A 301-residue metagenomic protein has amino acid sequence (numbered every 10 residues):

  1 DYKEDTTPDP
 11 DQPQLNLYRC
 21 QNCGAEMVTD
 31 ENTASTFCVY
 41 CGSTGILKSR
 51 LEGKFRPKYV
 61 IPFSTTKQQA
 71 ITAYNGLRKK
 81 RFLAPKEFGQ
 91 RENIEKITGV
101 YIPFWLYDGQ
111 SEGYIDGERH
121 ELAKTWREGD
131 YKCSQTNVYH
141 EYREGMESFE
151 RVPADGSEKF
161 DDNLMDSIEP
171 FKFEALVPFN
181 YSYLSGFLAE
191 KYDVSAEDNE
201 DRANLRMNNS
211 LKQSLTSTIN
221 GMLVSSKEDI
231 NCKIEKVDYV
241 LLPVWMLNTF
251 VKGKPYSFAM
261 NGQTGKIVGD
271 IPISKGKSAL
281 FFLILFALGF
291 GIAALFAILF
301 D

Functional and structural regions predicted by a protein language model:
D1-D9: N-terminal cysteine/histidine-rich coordination modules
P13-L17, S35: Residues immediately within or flanking Cys/His clusters that coordinate Zn2+ in small zinc-binding modules
C20-C23, C38-C41: Short cysteine-rich clusters marking metal-coordination/redox-active sites
A25-E26, T44: Cys/His-rich metal-chelating microdomains
T29-D30, L47-K48: Short, non-ligating residues that shape and space the ligands of small metal-coordination modules and catalytic
D30, F55-F250, P255: Charged, low-complexity helical/coil segments in non-catalytic cytosolic or luminal regions
D238-G289: Extended hydrophobic
G291-D301: Juxtamembrane boundary at the C-terminal end of a transmembrane helix
